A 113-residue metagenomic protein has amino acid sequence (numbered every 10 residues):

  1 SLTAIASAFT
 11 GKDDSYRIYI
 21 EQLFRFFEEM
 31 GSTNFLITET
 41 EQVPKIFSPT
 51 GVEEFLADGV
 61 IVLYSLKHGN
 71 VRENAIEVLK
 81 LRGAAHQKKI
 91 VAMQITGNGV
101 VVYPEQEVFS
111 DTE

Functional and structural regions predicted by a protein language model:
S1-L56, N70: P-loop NTPase motor core
L66-E113: Conserved P-loop NTPase
